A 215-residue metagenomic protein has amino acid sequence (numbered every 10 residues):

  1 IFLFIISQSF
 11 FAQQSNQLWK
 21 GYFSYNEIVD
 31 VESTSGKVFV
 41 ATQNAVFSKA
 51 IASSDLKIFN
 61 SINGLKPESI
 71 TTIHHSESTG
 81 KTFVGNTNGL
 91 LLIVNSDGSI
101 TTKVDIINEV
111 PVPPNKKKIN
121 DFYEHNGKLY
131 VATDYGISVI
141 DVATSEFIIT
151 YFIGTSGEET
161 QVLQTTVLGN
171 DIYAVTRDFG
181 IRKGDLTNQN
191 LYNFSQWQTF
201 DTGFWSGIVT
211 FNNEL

Functional and structural regions predicted by a protein language model:
I1-L18: Bacterial Sec-dependent N-terminal signal peptides
Q14-T34, N60-E77, V104-H125, I149-G169 (+1 more regions): Short coil-to-beta transitions that initiate beta-strands within beta-rich domains
K37-V40, K81-V84, K128-V131, D171-A174 (+1 more regions): Conserved beta-propeller blade signature
A41-S61: Beta-propeller domains
N44-F47, T87-L91, Y135-S138, R177-I181: Loop/turn residues immediately N-terminal
A50-S54, N95-S99, D141-S145, D185-Q189: Short loop/turn segments that connect beta-strands within beta-propeller blades
T71, S76, K81-G89: Nucleic acid-processing catalytic cores of prokaryotic defense/repair systems
V84-I106: Surface-exposed, polar helix/loop patches in the mature regions of secreted/periplasmic/lumenal proteins that form
